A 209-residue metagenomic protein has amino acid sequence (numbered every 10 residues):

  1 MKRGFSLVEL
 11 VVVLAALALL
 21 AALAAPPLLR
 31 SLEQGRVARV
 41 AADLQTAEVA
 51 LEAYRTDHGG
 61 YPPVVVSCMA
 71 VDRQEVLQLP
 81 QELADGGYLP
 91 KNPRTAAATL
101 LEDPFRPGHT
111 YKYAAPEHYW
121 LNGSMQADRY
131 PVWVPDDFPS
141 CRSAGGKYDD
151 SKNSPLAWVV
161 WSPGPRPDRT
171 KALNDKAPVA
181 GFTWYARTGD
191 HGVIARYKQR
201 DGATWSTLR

Functional and structural regions predicted by a protein language model:
K2, A16, E33, D57 (+1 more regions): Short glycine/serine/threonine-biased micro-segments
K2-L29: N-terminal single-pass transmembrane signal-anchor helix
L7-L10, E48, S151: Hydrophobic alpha-helical segments and their boundary regions
V11-L14, A18-A21, L51, L83 (+2 more regions): Generic low-complexity, intrinsically disordered sequence content enriched in small uncharged/hydrophobic residues
L17, A25, V40, V132-C141: A short linear-motif detector with a strong N-terminal bias
L28-R73, L77: Conserved hydrophobic/amphipathic alpha-helical signal-anchor segments
G60-R209: Low-complexity, acidic interaction segments enriched in glycine
